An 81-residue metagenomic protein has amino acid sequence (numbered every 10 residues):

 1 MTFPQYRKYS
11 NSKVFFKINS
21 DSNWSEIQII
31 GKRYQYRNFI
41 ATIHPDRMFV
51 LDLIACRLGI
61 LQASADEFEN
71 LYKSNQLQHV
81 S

Functional and structural regions predicted by a protein language model:
M1-Y6: Short, hydrophobic/aromatic-rich segments at coil-to-beta transitions
R7-N11: Tryptophan-anchored aromatic micro-motifs
K13-T42: Short, flexible N-terminal segments of the mature chain
Y34-S81: Low-complexity intrinsically disordered segments
